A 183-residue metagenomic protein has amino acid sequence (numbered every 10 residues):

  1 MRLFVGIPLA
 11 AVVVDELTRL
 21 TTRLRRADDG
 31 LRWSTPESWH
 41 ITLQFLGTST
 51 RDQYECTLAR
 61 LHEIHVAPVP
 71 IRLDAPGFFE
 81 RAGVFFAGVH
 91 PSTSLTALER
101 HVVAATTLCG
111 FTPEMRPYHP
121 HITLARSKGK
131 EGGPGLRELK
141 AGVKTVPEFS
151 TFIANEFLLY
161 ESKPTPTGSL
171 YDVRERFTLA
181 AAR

Functional and structural regions predicted by a protein language model:
M1-R183: Histidine-dependent nucleotide/RNA phosphoesterase domain, centered on the 2H-phosphoesterase fold with its duplicated
